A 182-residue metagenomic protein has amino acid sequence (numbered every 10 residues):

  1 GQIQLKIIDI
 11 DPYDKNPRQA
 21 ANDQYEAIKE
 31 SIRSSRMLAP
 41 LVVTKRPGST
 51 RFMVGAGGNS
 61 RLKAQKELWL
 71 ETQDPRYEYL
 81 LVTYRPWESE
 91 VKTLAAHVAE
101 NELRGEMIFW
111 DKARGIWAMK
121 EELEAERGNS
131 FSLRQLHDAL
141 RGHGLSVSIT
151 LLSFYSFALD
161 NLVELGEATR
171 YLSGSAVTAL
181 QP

Functional and structural regions predicted by a protein language model:
G1-L81: Short, charged/polar connector segments at secondary-structure boundaries
Q19-A27, N59-S60, S89, T93 (+4 more regions): Charged, alpha-helix-enriched surfaces in structured cytosolic catalytic cores of large nucleotide-utilizing machines
S31, S35, E71, M119-E122 (+2 more regions): Conserved, well-folded catalytic cores of nucleic-acid-processing and energy-transducing macromolecular machines
M37-L38, W87, F157: Short connector loops/turns at beta-strand edges and beta->alpha or beta->beta junctions
G55, H137-A139, L152: Conserved catalytic-core segments centered on acid/base and nucleophilic motifs
K66-D138: Amphipathic, charge-rich alpha-helical segments that serve as recognition/docking helices
G142-P182: Amphipathic alpha-helical "recognition" segments
